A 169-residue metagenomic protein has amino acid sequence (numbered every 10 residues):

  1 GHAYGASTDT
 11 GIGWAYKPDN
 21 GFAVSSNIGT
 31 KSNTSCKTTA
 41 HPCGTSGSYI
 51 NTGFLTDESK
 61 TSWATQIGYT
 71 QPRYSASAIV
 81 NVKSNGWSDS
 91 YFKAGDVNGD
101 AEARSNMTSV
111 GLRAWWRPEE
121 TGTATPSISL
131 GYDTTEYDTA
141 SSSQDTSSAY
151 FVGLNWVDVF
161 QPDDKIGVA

Functional and structural regions predicted by a protein language model:
G1, S25-G29, S77-N81, S129-D133 (+1 more regions): Transmembrane beta-strands of outer-membrane beta-barrel proteins
G1-S62, D96-V97: Surface-exposed coil loops of outer-membrane beta-barrel proteins
A6-T10, S59-W63, N106-V110, Q144-Y150: Residues that define the transmembrane beta-barrel architecture of outer-membrane proteins
T10, P18-V24, W63, P72-A76 (+2 more regions): Outer-envelope beta-barrel architecture signal
I12-Y16, T65-Y69, L112-W116, V152-W156: Residues on the lipid-exposed face of transmembrane beta-strands in outer-membrane beta-barrel proteins
A23-N27, R113-T134: Surface-exposed extracellular loop regions of Gram-negative outer-membrane beta-barrel proteins
I28-S32, Q71-R73, V80-G86, Y132-D138 (+1 more regions): Transmembrane beta-strands of outer-membrane beta-barrel pores
Y132, E136-A169: C-terminal structural cap/anchor segments
